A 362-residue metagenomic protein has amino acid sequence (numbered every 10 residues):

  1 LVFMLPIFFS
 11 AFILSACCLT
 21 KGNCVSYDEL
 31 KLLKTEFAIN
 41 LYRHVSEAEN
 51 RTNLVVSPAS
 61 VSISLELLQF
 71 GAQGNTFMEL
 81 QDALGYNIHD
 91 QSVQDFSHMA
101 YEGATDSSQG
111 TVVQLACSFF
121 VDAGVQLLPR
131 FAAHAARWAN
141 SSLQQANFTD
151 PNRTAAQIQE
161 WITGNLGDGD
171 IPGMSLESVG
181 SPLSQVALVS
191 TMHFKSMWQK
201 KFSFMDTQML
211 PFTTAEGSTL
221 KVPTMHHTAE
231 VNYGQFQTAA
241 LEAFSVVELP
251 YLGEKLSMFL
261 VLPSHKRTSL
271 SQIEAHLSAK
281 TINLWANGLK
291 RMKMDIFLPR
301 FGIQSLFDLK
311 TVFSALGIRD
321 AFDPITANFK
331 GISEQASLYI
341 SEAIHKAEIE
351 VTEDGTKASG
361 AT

Functional and structural regions predicted by a protein language model:
L1-V2, I7, A240, I325: Generic low-complexity segments that are intrinsically disordered, proline-rich and/or Lys/Arg-biased
V2-N152, E160: Detector for small/aliphatic-rich hydrophobic stretches
R51, H89-Q272, L284-T362: Non-catalytic, conformational "gating/processing" segments within enzyme and secreted inhibitor domains
S278-T281: Catalytic and substrate-binding regions of extracellular carbohydrate-active enzymes, especially polysaccharide lyases
